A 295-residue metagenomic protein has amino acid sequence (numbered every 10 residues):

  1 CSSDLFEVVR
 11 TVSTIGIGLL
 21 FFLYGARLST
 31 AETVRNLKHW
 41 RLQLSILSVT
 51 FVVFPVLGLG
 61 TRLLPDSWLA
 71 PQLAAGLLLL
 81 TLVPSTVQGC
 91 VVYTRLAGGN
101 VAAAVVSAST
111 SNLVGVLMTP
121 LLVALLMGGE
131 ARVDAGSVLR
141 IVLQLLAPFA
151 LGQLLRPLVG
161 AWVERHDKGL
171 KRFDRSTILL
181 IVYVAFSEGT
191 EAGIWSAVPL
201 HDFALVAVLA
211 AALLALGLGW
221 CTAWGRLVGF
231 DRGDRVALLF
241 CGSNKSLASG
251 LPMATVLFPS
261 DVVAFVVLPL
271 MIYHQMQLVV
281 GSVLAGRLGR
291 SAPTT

Functional and structural regions predicted by a protein language model:
C1-S2: Short, small-residue-biased leader/transition segments that mark boundaries at the very start of proteins
E7-L23, A70-T86, G136-L151, D202-L216 (+1 more regions): Structural signature of hydrophobic alpha-helical transmembrane segments
T11-K38, P55, G60, A147-P157 (+4 more regions): Hydrophobic transmembrane alpha-helices of secondary-active transporters and Na+-translocating membrane complexes
T30, L37-L42, D66-A70, T94-A103 (+6 more regions): Juxtamembrane helix-boundary/capping and inter-helix hinge elements in multi-pass membrane proteins
E32-P65, L73-A74, R140, G189-W224 (+1 more regions): Entry/N-cap segments of selected transmembrane alpha helices and their immediately preceding amphipathic helices
W40-L47, S67-L82, G99-S109, S137 (+3 more regions): The feature identifies polytopic integral membrane transport proteins across all domains of life
S48-L57, L82-V87, A103-A124, V142-A147 (+2 more regions): Membrane-embedded alpha-helical segments of transport systems, primarily multispan ion/solute transporters
D134-Q144, A161-V182, W195-V208: Membrane-water interface at loop-to-transmembrane-helix junctions
